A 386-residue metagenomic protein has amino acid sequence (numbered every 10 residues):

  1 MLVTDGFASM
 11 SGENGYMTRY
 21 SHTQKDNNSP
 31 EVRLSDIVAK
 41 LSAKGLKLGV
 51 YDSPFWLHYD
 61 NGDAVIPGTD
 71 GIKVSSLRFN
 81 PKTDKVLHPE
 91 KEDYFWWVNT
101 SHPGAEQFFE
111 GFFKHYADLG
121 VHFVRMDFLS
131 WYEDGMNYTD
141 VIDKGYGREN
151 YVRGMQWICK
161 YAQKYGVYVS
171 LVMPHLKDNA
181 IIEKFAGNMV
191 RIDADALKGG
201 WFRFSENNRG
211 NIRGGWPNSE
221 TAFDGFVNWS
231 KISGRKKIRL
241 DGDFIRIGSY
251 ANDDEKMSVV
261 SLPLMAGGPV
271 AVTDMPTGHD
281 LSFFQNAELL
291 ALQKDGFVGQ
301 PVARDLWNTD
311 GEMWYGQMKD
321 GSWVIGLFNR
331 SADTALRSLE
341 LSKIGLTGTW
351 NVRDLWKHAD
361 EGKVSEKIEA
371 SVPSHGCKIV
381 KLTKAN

Functional and structural regions predicted by a protein language model:
M1-F7, F109-Y138: Active-site groove signature of glycoside hydrolases
M1-K73, S101-F108, E149-Q156: Aromatic- and glycine-enriched glycan-recognition loops and surfaces that form the carbohydrate-binding subsites
G6, S53-F55, L129-W131, V172-L176 (+1 more regions): Active-site beta-loop-alpha junctions enriched in small/polar residues
M10-E13, L57-G62, Y132-Y138, D178-I181 (+1 more regions): Extracytoplasmic/secreted cell-surface and envelope-processing proteins
S42-G49, L119-V124, Q163-Y168: Loop/turn elements at helix/coil->beta-strand transitions in domains of secreted/extracellular proteins
P54-L119, S130: Active-site-adjacent "subsite" loops/lids of carbohydrate-active enzymes
D134-V167: Short acidic, glycine/proline-enriched helix-loop-strand junctions
M155, C159-H358, E369-T383: Active-site-proximal substrate-binding groove within the catalytic cores of carbohydrate-active enzymes
